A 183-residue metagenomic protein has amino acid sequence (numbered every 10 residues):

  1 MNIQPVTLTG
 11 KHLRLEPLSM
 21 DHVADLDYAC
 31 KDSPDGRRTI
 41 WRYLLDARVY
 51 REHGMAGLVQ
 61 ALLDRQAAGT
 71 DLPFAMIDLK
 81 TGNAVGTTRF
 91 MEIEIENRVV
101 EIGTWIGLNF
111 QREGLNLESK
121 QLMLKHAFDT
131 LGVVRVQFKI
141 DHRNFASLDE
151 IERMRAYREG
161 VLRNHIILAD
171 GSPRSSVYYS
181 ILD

Functional and structural regions predicted by a protein language model:
M1-E113, H126, D170-D183: GNAT-family acyltransferases
E101, R135, A146, R153: Amphipathic alpha-helical recognition patches that constitute DNA-binding helices
R112-A127, D149: Conserved acetyl-CoA-binding loop-helix of GNAT-fold acetyltransferases
D129-K139: Conserved GNAT acetyl-CoA-binding A-motif
F138-L148: Conserved beta-strand-loop-alpha-helix junction that forms the acyl-donor binding cleft
K139, Y157-S172: Conserved catalytic-core motifs of GNAT/GCN5-like acyltransferases
I151-E152, Y179: Conserved active-site tyrosine of GNAT-family acetyltransferases
